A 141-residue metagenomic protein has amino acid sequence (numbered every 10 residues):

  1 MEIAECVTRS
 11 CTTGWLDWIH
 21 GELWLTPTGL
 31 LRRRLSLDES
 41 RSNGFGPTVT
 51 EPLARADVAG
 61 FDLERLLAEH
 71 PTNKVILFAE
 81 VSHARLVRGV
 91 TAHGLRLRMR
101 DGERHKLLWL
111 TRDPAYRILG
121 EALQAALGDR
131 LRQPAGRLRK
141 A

Functional and structural regions predicted by a protein language model:
M1-A4, T13-H20, L25-P27, L31-A141: Acidic, Ser/Thr- and proline-rich intrinsically disordered linker/docking segments of eukaryotic scaffolds
